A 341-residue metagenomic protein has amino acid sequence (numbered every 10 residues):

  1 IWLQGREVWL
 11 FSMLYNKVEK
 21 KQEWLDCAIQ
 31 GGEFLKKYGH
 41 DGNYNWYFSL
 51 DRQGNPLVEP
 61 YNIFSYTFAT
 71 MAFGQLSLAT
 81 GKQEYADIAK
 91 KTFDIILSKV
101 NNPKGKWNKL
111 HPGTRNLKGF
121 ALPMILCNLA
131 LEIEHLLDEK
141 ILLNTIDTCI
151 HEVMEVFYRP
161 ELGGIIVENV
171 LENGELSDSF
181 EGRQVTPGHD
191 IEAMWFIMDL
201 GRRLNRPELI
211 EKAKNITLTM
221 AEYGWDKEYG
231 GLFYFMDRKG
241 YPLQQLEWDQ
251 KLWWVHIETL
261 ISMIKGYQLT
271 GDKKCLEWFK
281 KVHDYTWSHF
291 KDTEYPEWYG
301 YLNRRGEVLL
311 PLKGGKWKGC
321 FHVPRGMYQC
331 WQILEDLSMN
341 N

Functional and structural regions predicted by a protein language model:
I1-N341: Glycan-recognition and catalytic cores of secretory/periplasmic carbohydrate-active enzymes
